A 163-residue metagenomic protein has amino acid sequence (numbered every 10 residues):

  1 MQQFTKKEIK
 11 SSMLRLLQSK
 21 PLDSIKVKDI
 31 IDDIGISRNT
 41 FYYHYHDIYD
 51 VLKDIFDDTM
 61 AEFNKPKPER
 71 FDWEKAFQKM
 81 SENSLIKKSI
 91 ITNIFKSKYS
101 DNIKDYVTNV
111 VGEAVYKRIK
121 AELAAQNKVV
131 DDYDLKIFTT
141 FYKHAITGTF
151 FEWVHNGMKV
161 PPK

Functional and structural regions predicted by a protein language model:
Q3-K6, K10-L14, Q18, D23-V27 (+3 more regions): An amphipathic alpha-helix adjacent to DNA-recognition modules
K6, V27, Y49, R70 (+4 more regions): Short, structured helix-loop boundary elements
I25-K26, T92-I94, I103, P162: Short, hydrophobic secondary-structure boundary micro-motifs
I55-E62, K87, I91, A114-E122: A short secondary-structure junction motif
K65-T92, S100: Hydrophobic alpha-helical connector segments
K67, I91-F95, E122-L123, W153-G157: Secondary-structure edge/capping motif, primarily at the C-terminal ends of alpha-helices and the immediately following
S100-N127, Y133-T147: Amphipathic alpha-helical packing segments from all-alpha helical-bundle domains
H144, E152-K163: C-terminal peripheral helix-coil segments that are non-catalytic and often amphipathic
